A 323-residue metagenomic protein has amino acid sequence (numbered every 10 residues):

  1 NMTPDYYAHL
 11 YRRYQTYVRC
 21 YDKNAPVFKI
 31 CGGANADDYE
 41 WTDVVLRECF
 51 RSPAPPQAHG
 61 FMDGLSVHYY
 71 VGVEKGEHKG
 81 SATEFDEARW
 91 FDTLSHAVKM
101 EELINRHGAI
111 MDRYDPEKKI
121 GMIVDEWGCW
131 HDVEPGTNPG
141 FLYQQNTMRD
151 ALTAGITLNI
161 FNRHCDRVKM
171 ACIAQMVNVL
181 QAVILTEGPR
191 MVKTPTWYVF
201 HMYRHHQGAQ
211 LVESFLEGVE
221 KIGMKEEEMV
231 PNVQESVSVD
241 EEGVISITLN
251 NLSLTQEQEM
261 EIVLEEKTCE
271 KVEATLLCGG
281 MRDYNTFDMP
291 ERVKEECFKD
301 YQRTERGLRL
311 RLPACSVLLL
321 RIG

Functional and structural regions predicted by a protein language model:
P4-G155, G218-E227: Noncatalytic carbohydrate-binding groove/subsite architecture in carbohydrate-active enzymes
V98-E101, N105, L152-N159, T194-Y198 (+2 more regions): Feature representing long, continuous alpha-helical segments
I120-E235: Aromatic/acidic polysaccharide-binding cleft in carbohydrate-active enzymes
F161, A171, F200, I247 (+3 more regions): Hydrophobic, well-ordered secondary-structure elements that form the walls of internal hydrophobic environments
F215-V219, K225-V230, N250-G323: C-terminal beta-sandwich/jelly-roll accessory domains of carbohydrate-active enzymes
E235-V237, Y301: A structural signal for short hydrophobic beta-strand segments in well-ordered beta-sheet cores
G243-N251: Short, well-ordered beta-strand segments enriched in hydrophobic/aromatic residues
